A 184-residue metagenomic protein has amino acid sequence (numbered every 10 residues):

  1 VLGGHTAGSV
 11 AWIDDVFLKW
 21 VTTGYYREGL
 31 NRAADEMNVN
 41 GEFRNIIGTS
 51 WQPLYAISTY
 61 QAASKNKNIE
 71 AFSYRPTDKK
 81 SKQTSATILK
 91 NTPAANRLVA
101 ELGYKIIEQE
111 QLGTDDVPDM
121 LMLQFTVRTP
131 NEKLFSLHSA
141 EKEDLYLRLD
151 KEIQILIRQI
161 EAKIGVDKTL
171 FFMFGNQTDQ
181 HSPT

Functional and structural regions predicted by a protein language model:
V1-V117, T126-K133: His/Asp/Glu-rich, glycine-adjacent segments that coordinate divalent cations and/or stabilize oxyanion chemistry on
G4-H5, L123-R128, F174-Q180: An acidic- and aromatic-residue-enriched active-site/binding cleft used to recognize and process polar
K90-L98, A140-L147, K151: Soluble non-cytosolic domains of exported or imported proteins
L102-E110, Q124, L145-K163: Generic, well-ordered alpha-helical scaffold segments in large soluble proteins
T114-L121, V166-L170: Loop/turn elements at helix/coil->beta-strand transitions in domains of secreted/extracellular proteins
M122, E132, A140-L149, N176: C-terminal or late-domain output modules
S136: Structured C-terminal helix/loop/strand segments within mature extracytoplasmic catalytic/sensor domains
R148-T184: Metal-dependent active-site segment of extracytoplasmic phospho-/sulfohydrolases and closely related
